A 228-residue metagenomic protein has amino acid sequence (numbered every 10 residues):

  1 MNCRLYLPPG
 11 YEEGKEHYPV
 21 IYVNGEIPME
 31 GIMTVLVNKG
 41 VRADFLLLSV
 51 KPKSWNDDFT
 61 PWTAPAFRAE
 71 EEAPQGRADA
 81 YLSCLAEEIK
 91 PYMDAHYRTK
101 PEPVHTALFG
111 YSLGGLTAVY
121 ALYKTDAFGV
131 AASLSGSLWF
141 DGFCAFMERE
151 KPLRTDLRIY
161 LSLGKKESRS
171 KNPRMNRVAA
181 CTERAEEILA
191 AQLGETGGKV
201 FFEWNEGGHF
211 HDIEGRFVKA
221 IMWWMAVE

Functional and structural regions predicted by a protein language model:
M1-P19: A domain-start/cap signature at the N-terminus of enzymes
P19, N24-G25, S135, L163: The conserved beta1-alpha1 loop
V20-C84, E88, Y92-R98: Serine-hydrolase catalytic machinery in alpha/beta-hydrolase-like enzymes
V50-P52, G136, G207: Active-site loop/turn elements of alpha/beta-hydrolase fold enzymes, especially the short glycine-/histidine-rich
R98-Y111, A131: Alpha/beta-hydrolase fold nucleophile elbow
G115-K124: Short glycine-enriched nucleophile-adjacent loop and the immediately C-terminal alpha-helix near the catalytic center
L138-D212, K219, W224: The feature captures the conserved acid-bearing segment of alpha/beta-hydrolase catalytic domains
